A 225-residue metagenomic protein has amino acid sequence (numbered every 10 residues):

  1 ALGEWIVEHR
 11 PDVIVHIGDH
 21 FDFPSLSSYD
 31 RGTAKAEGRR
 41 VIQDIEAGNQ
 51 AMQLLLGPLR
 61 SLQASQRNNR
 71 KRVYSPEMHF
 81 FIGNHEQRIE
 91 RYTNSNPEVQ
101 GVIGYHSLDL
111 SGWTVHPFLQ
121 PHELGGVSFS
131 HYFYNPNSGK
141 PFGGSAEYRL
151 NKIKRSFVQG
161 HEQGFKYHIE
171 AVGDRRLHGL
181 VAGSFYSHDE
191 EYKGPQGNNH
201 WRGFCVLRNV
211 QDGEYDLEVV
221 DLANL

Functional and structural regions predicted by a protein language model:
A1-L110: Core catalytic region of metal-dependent phosphoesterases/phosphodiesterases, especially metallo-beta-lactamase-like
L2-G3, S65-R67, V115-P117, P141-E147: A generic local structural motif
R10-P11, Y74-S75, E123-L124, N151-K154: Short, well-ordered loop/turn elements at secondary-structure boundaries
S28, P195-N198, A223: Long, hydrophilic "mature protein body" segments
P97-F129: Metallo-beta-lactamase
G125-E218: Conserved beta-sheet core of the metallophosphoesterase superfamily
E218-L225: Short, solvent-exposed aromatic-acidic interface loops
